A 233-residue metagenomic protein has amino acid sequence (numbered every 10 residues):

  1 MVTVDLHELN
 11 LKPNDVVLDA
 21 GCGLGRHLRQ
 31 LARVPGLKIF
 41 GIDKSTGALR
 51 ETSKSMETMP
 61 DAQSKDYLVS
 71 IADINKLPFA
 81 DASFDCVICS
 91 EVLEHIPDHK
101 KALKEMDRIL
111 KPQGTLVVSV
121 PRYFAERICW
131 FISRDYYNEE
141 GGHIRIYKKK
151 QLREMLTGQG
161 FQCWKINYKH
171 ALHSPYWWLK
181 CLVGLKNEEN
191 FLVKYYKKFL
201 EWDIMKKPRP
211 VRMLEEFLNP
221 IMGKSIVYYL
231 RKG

Functional and structural regions predicted by a protein language model:
M1-A80, C86-S90, K100-L103, N190-V227: Conserved N-terminal segment of class I S-adenosyl-L-methionine
S90-L93, S119: Residues lining the SAM
K100-T115: A short glycine-rich, Lys/Arg-flanked "PGG" loop and its adjoining helix->strand segment in the class I
S119-V120, K169: Alpha/beta-hydrolase-fold catalytic nucleophile elbow
P121-R145, E154-M155: Short, glycine-/aromatic-enriched active-site segment of Class I SAM-dependent methyltransferases
K150-N167: A SAM-dependent methyltransferase catalytic signature shared across enzymes that methylate proteins
K165-E201, K224-S225: Conserved catalytic loop of SAM-dependent methyltransferase domains
